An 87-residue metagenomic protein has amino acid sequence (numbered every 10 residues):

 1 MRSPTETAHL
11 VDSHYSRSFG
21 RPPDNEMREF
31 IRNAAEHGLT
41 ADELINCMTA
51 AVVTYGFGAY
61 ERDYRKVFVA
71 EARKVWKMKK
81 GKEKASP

Functional and structural regions predicted by a protein language model:
M1-T5, H9, K74-P87: Short intrinsically disordered terminal tails
R2-E26: Long, charged low-complexity interaction segments
P4-T7, M27, A41-I45, R65: Short runs of predominantly hydrophobic/aromatic residues within well-ordered alpha helices that form helix-helix
D12-S16, I31-R32, T49: Amphipathic alpha-helical segments within well-ordered protein domains
R28-T40: Amphipathic alpha-helical segments that form the core helices of the histone-fold
G38-A59: Acidic, low-complexity, intrinsically disordered interaction modules
Y55, A59-G81: Long, compositionally biased
